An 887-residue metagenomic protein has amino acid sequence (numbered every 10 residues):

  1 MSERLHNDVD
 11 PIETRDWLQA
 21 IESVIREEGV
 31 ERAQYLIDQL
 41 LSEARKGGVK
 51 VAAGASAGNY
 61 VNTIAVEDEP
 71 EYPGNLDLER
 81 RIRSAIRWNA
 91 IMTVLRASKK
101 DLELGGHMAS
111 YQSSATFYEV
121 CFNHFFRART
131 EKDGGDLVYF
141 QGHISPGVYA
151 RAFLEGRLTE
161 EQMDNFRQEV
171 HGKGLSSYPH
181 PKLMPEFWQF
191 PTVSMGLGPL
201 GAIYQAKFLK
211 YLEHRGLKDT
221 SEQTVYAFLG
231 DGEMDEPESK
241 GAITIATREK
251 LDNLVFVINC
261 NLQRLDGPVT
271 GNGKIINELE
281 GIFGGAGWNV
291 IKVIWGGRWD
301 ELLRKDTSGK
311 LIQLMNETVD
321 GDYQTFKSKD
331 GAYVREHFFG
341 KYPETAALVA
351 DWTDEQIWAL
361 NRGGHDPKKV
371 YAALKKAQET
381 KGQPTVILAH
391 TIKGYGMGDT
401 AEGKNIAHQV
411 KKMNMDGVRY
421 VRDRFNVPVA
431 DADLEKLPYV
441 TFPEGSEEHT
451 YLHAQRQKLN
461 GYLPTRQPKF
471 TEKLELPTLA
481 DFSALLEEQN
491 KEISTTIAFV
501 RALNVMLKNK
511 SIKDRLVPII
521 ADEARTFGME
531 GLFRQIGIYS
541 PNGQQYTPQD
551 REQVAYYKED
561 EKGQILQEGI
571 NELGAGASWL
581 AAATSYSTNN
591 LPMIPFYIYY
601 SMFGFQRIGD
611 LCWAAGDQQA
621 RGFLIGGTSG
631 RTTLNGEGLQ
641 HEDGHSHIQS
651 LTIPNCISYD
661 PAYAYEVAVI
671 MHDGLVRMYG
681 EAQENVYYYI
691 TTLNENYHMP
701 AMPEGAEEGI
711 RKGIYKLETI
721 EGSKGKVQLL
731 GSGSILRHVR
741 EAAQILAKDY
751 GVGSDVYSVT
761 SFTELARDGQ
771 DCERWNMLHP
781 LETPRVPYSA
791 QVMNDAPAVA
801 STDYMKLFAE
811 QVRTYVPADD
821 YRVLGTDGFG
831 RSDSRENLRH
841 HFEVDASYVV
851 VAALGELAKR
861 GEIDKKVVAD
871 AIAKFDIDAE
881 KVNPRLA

Functional and structural regions predicted by a protein language model:
S2-E155, V421, I493-N509, I520: N-terminal amphipathic, basic-rich helices that act as targeting or association modules
E3, A20-S23, E71-E79, A97-G106 (+14 more regions): Glycine- and acidic
R4, H171-P191, Y211-E222, K240-V440 (+6 more regions): Thiamine diphosphate
E69-A90, Y111, F126-R129, D136-L137 (+8 more regions): Non-catalytic terminal/interface segments that mediate subunit docking, oligomerization, and allosteric communication
E69-I86, A90-K100, H107-E249, N272-G273 (+6 more regions): Cofactor-binding active-site loop characterized by glycine-rich and histidine/acidic residues
A227-F228, F256, I519, I625 (+2 more regions): Residue-level marker for buried hydrophobic side chains located in beta-strands that build the well-ordered beta-sheet
A227-F228, M234, D610-R631, G636: A structural-propensity feature for long, helix-poor, extended segments
G230-E233, C260, T391, E523 (+2 more regions): Active-site metal-binding loops of divalent metal-dependent hydrolases
